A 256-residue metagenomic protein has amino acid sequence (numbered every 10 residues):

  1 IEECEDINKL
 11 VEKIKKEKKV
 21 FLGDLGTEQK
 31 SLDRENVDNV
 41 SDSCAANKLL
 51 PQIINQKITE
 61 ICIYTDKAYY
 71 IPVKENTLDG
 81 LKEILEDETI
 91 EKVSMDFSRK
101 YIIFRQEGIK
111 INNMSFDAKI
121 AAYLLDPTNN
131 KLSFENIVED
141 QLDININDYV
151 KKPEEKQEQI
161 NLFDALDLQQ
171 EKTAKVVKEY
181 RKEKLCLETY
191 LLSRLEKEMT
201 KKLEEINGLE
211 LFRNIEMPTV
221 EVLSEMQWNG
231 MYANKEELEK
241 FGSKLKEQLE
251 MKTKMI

Functional and structural regions predicted by a protein language model:
I1-D140: Conserved RNase H-like, two-metal-ion catalytic cores of nucleic-acid enzymes
N112, I137, Q141, K151-I256: Mixed-charge, glycine-rich, non-catalytic linkers/tails in nucleic-acid processing enzymes
N145-Y149: Proline-centered turn/helix-capping motifs that create local helix->coil transitions or kinks
